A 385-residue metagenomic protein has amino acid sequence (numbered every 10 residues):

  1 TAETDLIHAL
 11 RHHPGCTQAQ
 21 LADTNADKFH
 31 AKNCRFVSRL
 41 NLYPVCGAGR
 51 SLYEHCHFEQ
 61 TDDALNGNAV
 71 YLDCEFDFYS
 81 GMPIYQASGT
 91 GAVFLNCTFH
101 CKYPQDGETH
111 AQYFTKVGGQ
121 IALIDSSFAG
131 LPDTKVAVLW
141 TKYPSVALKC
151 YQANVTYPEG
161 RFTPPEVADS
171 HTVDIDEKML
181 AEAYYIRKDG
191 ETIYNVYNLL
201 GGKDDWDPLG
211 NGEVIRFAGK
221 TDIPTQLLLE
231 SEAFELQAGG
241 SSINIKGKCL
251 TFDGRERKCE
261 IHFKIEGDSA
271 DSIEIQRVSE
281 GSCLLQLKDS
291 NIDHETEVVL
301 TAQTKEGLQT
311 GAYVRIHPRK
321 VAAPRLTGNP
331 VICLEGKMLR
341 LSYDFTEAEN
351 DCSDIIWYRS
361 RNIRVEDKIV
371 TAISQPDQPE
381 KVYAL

Functional and structural regions predicted by a protein language model:
T1-I223: Sequence-level preference for short, compositionally simple segments enriched in small aliphatic or small polar residues
I223-S231, V321-P330: Proline-enriched interdomain boundary motifs that mark the N-terminal boundary and often initiate the first structured
A233-S241, V331-K337: Short, solvent-exposed loop/linker segments at the N-terminal edge of repeated beta-sheet extracellular domains
S242-K248, G336-F345: A short beta-strand segment in extracellular, disulfide-stabilized domains
R257-I261, A348-I356: Solvent-exposed loop segments of extracellular immunoglobulin-like
K264-S282, S360-I369, I373: Low-complexity "stalk/linker" and mucin-like segments enriched in Ser/Thr/Pro/Ala/Gly
L284-N291, I369-L385: Solvent-exposed segments in extracellular or luminal domains encompassing
D293-E306, E380-L385: A short beta-strand micro-motif common to beta-rich folds, especially ectodomain repeats
